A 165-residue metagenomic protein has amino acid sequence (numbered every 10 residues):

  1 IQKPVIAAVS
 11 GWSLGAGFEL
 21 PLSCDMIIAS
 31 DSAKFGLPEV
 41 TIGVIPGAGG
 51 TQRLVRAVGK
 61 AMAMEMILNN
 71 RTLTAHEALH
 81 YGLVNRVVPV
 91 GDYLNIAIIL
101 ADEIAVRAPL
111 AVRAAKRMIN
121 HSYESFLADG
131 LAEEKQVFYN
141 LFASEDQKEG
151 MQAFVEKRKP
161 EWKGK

Functional and structural regions predicted by a protein language model:
I1-L110, A143-S144, E149-Q152, R158: Crotonase-fold acyl-CoA enzyme core
E39, H121-E124: A short acidic, helix-capping loop that chelates divalent metal ions and anchors anionic groups
M66-I67, M118, S122, V137-F142: Helix-loop "lid/cap" segments that line or gate small-molecule binding pockets
K116, N120, V155-K159: Short amphipathic alpha-helical surface patches that mediate protein-protein
Y123, K159-K165: Short C-terminal tail/terminal secondary-structure segment of NAD(P)H-dependent dehydrogenase/reductase domains
F126-L131: Short beta-strand->loop
